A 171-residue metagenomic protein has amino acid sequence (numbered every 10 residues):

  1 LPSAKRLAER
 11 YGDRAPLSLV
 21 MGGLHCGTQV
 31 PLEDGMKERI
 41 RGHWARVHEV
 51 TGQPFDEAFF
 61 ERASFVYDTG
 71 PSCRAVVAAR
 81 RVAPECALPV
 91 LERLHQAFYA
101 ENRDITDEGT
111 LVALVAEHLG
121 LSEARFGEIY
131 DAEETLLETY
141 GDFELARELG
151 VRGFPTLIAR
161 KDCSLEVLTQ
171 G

Functional and structural regions predicted by a protein language model:
L1-Y11, A15, R93-G171: C-terminal cap of thioredoxin/glutaredoxin-like
P2-A97, D107-E108: Structural alpha/beta surface segment adjacent to cysteine/selenocysteine redox centers across thiol/disulfide enzymes
